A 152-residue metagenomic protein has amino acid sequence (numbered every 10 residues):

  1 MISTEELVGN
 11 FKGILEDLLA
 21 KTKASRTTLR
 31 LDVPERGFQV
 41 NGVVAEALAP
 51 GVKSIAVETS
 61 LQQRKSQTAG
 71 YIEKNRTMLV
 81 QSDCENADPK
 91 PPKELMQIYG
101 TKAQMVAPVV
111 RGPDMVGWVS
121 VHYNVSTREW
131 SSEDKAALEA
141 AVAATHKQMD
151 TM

Functional and structural regions predicted by a protein language model:
M1-I14, L19: Signal-transducing coiled-coil linker helices
K21-T28: Short N-terminal helix-loop-first-beta-strand/juxtamembrane motif that initiates sensory/input modules
T28-V57: GAF sensory/regulatory domain recognition with acknowledged cross-activation on helical regulatory dimers
P50-E94: Regulatory sensory and allosteric helical modules in signal-transduction proteins and certain transcription factors
M96-T101: Short loop/turn motifs at secondary-structure junctions and domain boundaries
K102-V110: A short, aliphatic-rich beta-strand micro-motif
V109-Y123: Sensory-domain boundary capping and coupling elements
Y123-A141, M149-M152: Regulatory loop-to-helix N-cap segments in sensory/regulatory domains that couple ligand/signal detection
